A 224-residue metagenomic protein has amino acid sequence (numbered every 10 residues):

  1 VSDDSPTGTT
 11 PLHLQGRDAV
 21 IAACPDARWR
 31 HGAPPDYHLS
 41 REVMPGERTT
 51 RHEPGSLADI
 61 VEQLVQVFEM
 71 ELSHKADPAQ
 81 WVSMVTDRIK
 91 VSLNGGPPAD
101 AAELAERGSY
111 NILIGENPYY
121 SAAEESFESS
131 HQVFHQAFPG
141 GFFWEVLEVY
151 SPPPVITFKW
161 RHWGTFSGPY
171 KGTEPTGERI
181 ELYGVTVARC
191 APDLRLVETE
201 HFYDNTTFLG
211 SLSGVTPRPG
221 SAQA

Functional and structural regions predicted by a protein language model:
V1-A224: C-terminal and inter-domain tail/linker signature
